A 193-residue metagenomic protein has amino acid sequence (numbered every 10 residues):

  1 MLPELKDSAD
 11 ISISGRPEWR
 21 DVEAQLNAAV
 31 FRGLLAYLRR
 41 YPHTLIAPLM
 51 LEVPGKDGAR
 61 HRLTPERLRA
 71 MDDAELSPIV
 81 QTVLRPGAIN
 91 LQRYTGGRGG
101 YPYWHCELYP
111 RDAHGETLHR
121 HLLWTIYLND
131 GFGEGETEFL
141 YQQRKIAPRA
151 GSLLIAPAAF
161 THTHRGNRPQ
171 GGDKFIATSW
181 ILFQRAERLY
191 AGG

Functional and structural regions predicted by a protein language model:
M1-L153, T161-G193: Fe(II)/2-oxoglutarate oxygenase catalytic core
